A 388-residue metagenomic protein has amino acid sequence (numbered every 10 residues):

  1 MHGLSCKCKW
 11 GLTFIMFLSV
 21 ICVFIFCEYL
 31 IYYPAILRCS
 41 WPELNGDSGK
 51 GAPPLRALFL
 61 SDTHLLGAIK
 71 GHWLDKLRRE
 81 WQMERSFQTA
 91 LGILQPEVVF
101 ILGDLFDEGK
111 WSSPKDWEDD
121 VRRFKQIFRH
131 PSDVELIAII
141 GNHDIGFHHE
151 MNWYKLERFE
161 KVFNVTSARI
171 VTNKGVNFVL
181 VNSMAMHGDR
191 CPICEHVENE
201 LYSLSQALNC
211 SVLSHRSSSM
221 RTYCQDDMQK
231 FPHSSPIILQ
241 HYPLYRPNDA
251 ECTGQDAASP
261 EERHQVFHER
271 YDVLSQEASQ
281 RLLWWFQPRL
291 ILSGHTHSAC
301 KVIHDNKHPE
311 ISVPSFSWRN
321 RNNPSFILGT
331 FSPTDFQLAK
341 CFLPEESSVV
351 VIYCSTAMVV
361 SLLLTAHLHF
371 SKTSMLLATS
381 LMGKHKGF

Functional and structural regions predicted by a protein language model:
M1-E118, R123: N-terminal active-site segment of His-dependent metallophosphoesterases
H2, C6-N45, S167-T172, E251 (+3 more regions): Binuclear metal-dependent phosphoesterase catalytic core
P34-D47, E108-H233, E261-V266, P309-S315 (+3 more regions): Extended active-site neighborhood of metal-dependent phosphoesterases/phosphodiesterases
P54-K70, G175-D189, P236-H241, L290 (+2 more regions): Active-site-proximal beta-strand elements of phosphoester/diester hydrolases
F59-S61, V98-D104, E135-N142, N182 (+5 more regions): Active-site neighborhood of phospho(di)ester-bond hydrolases with catalytic His/Asp-centered motifs
L66-A68, G109, I145-F147, H187-D189 (+4 more regions): Eukaryotic short linear interaction motifs
F231-D249: Short acidic, glycine-rich surface-loop motifs adjacent to enzyme active sites
